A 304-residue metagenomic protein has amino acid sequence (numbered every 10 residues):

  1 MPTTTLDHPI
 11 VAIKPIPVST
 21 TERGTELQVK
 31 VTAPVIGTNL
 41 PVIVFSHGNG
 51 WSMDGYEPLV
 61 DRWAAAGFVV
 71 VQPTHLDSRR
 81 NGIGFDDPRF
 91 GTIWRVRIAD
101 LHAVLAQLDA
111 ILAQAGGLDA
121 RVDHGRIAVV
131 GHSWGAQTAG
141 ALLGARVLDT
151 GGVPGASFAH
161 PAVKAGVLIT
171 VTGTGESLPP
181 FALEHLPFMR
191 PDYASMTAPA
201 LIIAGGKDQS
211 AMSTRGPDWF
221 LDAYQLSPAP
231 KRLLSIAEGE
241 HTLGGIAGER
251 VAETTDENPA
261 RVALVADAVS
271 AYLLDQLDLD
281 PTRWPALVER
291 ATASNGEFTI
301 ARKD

Functional and structural regions predicted by a protein language model:
M1-T38: N-terminal cap/lid segment of alpha/beta-hydrolase-fold proteins
N39-G48: Short beta-strand element of the alpha/beta-hydrolase
G50, L76-V96, L108, A247-E249: Cap/lid segment of the alpha/beta-hydrolase catalytic domain
D54-R80: Short amphipathic alpha-helix adjacent to the substrate-entry channel of hydrolases
T74, V130, V167-T170, I203 (+1 more regions): Alpha/beta-hydrolase-fold catalytic nucleophile elbow
V104-M189, S195: Primarily recognizes the serine-hydrolase "nucleophile elbow" in alpha/beta-hydrolase and SGNH/GDSL folds
E184-A266: Active-site-adjacent alpha-helix of alpha/beta-hydrolase-fold enzymes
A229, E238-E240, I246-D304: Alpha/beta-hydrolase-fold serine-hydrolase catalytic core, especially in secreted/extracellular enzymes
